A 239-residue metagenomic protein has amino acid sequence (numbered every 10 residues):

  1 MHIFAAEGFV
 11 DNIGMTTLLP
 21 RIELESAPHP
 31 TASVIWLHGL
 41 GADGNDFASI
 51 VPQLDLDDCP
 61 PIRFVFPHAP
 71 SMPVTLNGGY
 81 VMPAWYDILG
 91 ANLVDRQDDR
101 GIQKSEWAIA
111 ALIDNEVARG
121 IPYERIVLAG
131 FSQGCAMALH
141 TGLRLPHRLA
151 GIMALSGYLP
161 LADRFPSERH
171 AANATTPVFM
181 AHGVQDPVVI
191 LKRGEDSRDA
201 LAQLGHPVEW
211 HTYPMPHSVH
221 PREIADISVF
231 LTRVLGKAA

Functional and structural regions predicted by a protein language model:
M1-V34, N45, D196-D199, V208 (+1 more regions): A domain-start/cap signature at the N-terminus of enzymes
G14-V127: Serine-hydrolase catalytic machinery in alpha/beta-hydrolase-like enzymes
A32, T176-P177: Alpha/beta-hydrolase fold active-site loops
F47-P52, P166, I190-A200: Short alpha-helix in the alpha/beta-hydrolase fold that links the catalytic acid
H68, A129, M153-S156, A181 (+1 more regions): Alpha/beta-hydrolase-fold catalytic nucleophile elbow
V117, P122-N173: Primarily recognizes the serine-hydrolase "nucleophile elbow" in alpha/beta-hydrolase and SGNH/GDSL folds
F179-H182, D186: Short beta-strand/loop motif that positions the catalytic acidic residue of the alpha/beta-hydrolase fold
A181, K192-A239: C-terminal catalytic histidine-bearing segment of alpha/beta-hydrolase fold enzymes
